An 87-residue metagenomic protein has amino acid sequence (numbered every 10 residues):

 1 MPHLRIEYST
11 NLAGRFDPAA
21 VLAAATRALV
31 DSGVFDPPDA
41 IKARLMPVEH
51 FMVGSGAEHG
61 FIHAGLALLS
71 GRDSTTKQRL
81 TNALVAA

Functional and structural regions predicted by a protein language model:
P2-T10, I62-L68: Short, hydrophobic beta-strand segments
L12-G14, E49, S70-R72: Residues that cap or initiate secondary-structure elements
A13, A20-A23: Alpha-helical assembly-interface signal, strongest on the long, hydrophobic N-terminal helix that forms
A13-R15, L29-D39: Short, charged helix-to-loop "capping" segments that act as catalytic/coupling loops
G14-D17, T76: Secondary-structure boundary/capping motif
L22-D31, R79-A86: Short, non-transmembrane amphipathic alpha-helical segments
F35-G65: Histidine-centered catalytic/metal-coordination loop motif
V53-A86: Mid-chain, well-packed structural core segment of small domains
